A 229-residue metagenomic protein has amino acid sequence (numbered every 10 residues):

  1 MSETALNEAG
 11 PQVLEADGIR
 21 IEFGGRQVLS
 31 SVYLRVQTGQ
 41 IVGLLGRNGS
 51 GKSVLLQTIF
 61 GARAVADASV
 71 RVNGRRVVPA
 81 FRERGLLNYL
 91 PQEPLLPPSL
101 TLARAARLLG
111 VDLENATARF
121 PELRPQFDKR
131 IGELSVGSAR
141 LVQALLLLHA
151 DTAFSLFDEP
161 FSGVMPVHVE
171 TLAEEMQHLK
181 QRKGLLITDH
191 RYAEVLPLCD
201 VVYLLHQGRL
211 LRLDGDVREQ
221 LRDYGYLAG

Functional and structural regions predicted by a protein language model:
L14, L29-S31: Conserved structural motif at the start of ABC-family nucleotide-binding domains
L45-R47: The feature captures the beta-strand-to-loop junction immediately N-terminal to the Walker
F60: Helix-to-loop junction immediately C-terminal to a conserved catalytic motif
R63, G74-N88, R222: ABC ATPase NBD coupling module
E93, P98-L113: Q-loop/switch helix immediately C-terminal to the Walker
A116-V136, D151: Conserved ABC nucleotide-binding domain
E159-P160: Walker B catalytic motif
R209-G229: Conserved beta-strand-loop-alpha-helix hinge in the C-terminal portion of ABC ATPase nucleotide-binding domains
